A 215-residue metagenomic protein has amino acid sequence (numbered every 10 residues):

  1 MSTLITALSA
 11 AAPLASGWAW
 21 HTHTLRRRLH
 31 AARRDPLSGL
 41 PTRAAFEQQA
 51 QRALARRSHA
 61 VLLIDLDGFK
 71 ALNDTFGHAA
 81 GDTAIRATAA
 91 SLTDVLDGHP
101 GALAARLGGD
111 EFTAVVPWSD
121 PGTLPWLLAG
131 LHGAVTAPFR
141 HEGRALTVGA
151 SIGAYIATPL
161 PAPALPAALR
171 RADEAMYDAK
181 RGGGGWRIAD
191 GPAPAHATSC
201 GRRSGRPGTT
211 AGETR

Functional and structural regions predicted by a protein language model:
M1-P36, A44-L54, S58: Signal-transducing coiled-coil linker helices
H30-Q48, I64-G77, R86: Conserved nucleotide-binding and Mg2+-coordinating catalytic segments in signaling enzymes
F69, T88, F112, I152: Hydrophobic framework residues that shape the active-site pocket of cyclic nucleotide turnover catalytic cores
A89-P121: Conserved helix-loop-beta segment at the catalytic/binding core of cyclic-nucleotide signaling proteins
A89-T93, T123-H141: Alpha-helical scaffold within the catalytic cores of cyclic-nucleotide enzymes
P100, R106, V135-S151, K180: Catalytic core regions of nucleotide second-messenger enzymes
E142-E174, R187-G191: A short glycine-enriched loop-to-beta-strand structural element that forms part of the catalytic core of nucleotide
A167-E213: Catalytic/regulatory signature loops of cyclic-dinucleotide turnover enzymes and related class III nucleotidyl cyclases
